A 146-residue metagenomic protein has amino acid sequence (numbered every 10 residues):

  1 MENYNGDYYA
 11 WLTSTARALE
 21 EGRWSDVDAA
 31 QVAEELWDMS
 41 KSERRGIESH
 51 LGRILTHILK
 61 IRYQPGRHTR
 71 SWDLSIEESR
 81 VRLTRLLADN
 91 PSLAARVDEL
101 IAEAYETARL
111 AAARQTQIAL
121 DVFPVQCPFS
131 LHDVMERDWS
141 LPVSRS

Functional and structural regions predicted by a protein language model:
M1-S146: Surface/interface-facing alpha-helical segments and adjacent flexible terminal/loop regions used for partner/assembly
